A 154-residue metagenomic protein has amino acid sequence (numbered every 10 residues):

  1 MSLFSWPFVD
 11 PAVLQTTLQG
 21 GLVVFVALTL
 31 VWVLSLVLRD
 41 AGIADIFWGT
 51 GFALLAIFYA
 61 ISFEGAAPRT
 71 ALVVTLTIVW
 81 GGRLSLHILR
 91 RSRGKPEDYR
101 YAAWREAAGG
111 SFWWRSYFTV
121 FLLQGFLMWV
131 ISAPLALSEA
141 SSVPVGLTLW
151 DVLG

Functional and structural regions predicted by a protein language model:
M1-G154: Membrane-anchoring alpha-helices and their flanking helix-loop junctions
